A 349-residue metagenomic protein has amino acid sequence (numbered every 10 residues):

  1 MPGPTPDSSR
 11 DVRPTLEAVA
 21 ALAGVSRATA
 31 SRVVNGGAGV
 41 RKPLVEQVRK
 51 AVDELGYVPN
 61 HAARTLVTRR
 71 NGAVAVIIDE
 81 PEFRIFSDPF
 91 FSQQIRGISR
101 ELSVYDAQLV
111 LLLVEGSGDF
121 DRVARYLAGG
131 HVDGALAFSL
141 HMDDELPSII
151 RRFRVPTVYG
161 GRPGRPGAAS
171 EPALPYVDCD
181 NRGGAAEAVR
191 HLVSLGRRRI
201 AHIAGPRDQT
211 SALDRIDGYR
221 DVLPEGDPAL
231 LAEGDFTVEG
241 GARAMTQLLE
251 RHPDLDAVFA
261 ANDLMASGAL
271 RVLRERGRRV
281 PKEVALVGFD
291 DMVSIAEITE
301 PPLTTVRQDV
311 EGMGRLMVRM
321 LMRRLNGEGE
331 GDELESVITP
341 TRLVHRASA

Functional and structural regions predicted by a protein language model:
M1-D11, A73-R190, E250: Alpha-helical recognition/docking segments in bacterial nutrient-uptake and carbohydrate-utilization systems
M1-G72: N-terminal helix-turn-helix DNA-binding module of bacterial transcription factors
S26, G72, D133, R198-R199 (+1 more regions): Short acidic/polar active-site loop segments enriched in Thr and Asp
T29, R69-R84, H191, R199-G205: Short beta-strand segments enriched in small/hydrophobic residues
E80-Q93, L111-D119, Y176-E187, I203-T246 (+4 more regions): Hinge/beta->alpha junction and helix N-cap segments in small-molecule ligand-binding domains
R199-I200, G226-A229, V280-L286: Short acidic capping loops at alpha-helix termini that bridge into adjacent secondary structure
R251-A349: Flexible loop/turn connectors
